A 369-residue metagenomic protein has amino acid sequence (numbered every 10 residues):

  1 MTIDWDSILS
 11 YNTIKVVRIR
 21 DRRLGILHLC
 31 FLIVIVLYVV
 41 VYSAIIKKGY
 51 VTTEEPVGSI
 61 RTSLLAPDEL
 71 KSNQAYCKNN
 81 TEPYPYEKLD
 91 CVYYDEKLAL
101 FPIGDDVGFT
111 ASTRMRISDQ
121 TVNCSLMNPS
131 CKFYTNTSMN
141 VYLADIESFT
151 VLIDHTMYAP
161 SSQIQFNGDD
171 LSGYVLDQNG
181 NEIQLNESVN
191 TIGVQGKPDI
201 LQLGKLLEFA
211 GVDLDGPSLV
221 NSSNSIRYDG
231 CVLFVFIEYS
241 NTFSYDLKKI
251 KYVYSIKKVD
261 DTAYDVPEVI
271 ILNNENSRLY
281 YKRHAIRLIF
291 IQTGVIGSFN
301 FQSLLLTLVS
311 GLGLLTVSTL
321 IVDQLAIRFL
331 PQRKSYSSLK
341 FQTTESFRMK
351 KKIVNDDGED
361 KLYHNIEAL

Functional and structural regions predicted by a protein language model:
M1-I19, Y281-G294: Membrane-proximal N-terminal segments immediately preceding the first transmembrane helix
T2-I3, I35, Y363: Intrinsically disordered, low-complexity regulatory regions of eukaryotic transcription factors
S10, T53-E55, Y228, L279-R283: A generic structural signal for short, non-catalytic loop/turn and secondary-structure boundary residues
Y11-E54, I296-L330: Alpha-helical transmembrane segments
I26, N221, L272-E275: Eukaryotic intrinsically disordered and solvent-exposed regulatory patches
I33, L37-V253: Long, solvent-exposed, non-transmembrane segments immediately flanking or lying between transmembrane helices
S244-G358: Membrane-proximal extracellular juxtamembrane segment immediately upstream of a following transmembrane helix
E359-L369: Intrinsically disordered, low-complexity cytosolic terminal tails
